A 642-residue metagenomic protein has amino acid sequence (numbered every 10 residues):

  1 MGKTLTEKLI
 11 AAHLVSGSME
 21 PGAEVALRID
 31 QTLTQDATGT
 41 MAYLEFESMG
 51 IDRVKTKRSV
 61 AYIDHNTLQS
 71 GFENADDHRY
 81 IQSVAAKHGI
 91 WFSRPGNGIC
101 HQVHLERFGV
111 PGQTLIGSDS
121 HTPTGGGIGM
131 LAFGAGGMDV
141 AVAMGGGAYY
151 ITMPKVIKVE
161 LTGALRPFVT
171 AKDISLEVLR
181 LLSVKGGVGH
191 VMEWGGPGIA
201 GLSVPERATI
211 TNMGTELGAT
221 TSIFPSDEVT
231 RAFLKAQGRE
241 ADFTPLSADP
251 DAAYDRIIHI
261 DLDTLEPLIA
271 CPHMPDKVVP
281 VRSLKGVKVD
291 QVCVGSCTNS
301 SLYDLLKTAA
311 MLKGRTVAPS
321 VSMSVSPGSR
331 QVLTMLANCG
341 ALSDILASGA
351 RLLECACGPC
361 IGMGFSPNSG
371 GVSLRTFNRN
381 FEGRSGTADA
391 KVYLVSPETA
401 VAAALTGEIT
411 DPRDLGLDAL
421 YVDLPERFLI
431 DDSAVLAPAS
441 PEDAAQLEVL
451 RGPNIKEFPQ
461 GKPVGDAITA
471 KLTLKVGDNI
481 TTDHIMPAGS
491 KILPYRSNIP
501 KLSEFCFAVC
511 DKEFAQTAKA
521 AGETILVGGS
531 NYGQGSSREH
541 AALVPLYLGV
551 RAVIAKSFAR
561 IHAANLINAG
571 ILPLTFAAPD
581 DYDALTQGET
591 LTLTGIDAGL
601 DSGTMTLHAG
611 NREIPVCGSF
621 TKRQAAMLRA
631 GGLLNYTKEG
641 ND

Functional and structural regions predicted by a protein language model:
M1-D642: Fe-S-dependent hydro-lyases/dehydratases of central metabolism
